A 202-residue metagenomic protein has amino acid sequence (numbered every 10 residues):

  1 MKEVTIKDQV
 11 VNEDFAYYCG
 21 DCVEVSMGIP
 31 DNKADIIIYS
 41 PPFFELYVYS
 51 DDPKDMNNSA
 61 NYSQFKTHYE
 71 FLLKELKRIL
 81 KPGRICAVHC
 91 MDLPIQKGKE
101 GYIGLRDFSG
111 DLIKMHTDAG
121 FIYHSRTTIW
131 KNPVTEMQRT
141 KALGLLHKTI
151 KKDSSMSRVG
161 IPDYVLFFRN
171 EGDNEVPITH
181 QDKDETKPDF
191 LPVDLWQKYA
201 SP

Functional and structural regions predicted by a protein language model:
K2-P202: Core catalytic lobe of class I
